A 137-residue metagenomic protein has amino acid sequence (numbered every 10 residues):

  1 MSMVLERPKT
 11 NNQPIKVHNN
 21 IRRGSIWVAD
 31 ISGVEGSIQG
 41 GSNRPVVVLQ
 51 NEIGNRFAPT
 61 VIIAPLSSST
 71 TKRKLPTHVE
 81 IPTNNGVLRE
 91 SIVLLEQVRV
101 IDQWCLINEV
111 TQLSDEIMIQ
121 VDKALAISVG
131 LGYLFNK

Functional and structural regions predicted by a protein language model:
S2-E6, N19, T83-K137: C-terminal terminal-subdomain/extension
R7-N11: Solvent-exposed, charged helical/coil patches that constitute nucleic-acid or partner-interaction surfaces
I15-N20, S37: Short, surface-exposed secondary-structure edge patches
S32-G36: Short, charged beta-turn/beta-strand-edge "cap" motif at the junction between a beta-strand and an adjacent loop
S37-S42, V47-T83: Compact nucleic-acid interaction/catalytic patches
